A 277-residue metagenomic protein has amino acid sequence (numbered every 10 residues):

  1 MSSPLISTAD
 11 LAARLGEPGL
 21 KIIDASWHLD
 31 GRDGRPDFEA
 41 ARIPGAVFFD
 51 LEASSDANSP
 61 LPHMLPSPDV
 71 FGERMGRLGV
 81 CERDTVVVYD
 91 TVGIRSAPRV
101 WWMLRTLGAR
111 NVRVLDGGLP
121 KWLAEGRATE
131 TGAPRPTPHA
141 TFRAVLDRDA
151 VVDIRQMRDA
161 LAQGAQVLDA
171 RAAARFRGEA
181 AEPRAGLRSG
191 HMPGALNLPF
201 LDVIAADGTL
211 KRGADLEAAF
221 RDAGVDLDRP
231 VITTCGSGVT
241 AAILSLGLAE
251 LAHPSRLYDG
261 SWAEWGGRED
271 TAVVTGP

Functional and structural regions predicted by a protein language model:
M1-P277: Cytosolic catalytic domains that perform sulfur/thiol-centered chemistry
